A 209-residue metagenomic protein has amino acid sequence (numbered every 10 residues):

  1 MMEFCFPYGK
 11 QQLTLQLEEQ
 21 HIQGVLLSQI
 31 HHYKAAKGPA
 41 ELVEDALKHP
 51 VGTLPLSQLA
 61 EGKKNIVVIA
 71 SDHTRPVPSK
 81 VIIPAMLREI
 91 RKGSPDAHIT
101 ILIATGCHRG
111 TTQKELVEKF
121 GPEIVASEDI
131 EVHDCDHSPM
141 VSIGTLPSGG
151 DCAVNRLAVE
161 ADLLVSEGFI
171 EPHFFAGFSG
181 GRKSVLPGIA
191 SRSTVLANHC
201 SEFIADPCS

Functional and structural regions predicted by a protein language model:
M1-A46: N-terminal amphipathic/basic leader segments beginning at the initiator methionine
V51-V67, R91-A97: Glycine-rich phosphate/diphosphate-binding loops that line cofactor/substrate pockets in enzymes
N65-P76, T100-G106: Short glycine-rich or small-residue beta-strand-to-loop segments that form or flank ligand, phosphate, metal/Fe-S
R75-D96: Histidine-anchored nucleotide/phosphate-binding helix
P84-R91, L116-I124, G180-R192: A glycine- and small-aliphatic-rich helix-loop capping segment at beta-alpha/alpha-beta transitions that lines
K92, D96-G110: Auxiliary alpha/beta "docking" domains used to position bulky ligands
T111-S179: An acidic, phosphate/nucleotide-engaging active-site surface
L163-L164, G168-S209: Catalytic cores of enzyme domains
